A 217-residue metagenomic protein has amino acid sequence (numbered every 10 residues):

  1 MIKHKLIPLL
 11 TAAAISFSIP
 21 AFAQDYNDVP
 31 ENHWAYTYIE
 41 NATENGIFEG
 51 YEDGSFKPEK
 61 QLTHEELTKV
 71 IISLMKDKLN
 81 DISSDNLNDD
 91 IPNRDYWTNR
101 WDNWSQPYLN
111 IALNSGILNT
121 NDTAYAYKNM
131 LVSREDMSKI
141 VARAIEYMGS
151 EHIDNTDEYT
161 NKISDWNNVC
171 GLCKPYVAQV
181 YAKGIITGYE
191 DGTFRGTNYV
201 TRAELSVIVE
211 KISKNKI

Functional and structural regions predicted by a protein language model:
I2, L6-W34, E49-T68, I72-P107 (+4 more regions): Feature responds to low-complexity, polar/acidic, surface-exposed segments characteristic of secreted/exported proteins
P30, Y36-N45: Short, compositionally biased
I39-A42, I71, A112, A178-V180: A short amphipathic alpha-helical interaction element
C170-A182: Alpha-helical membrane segments in multi-pass integral membrane proteins
R202: Histidine-centered active-site loop/cap adjacent to the catalytic His in serine esterases/O-acetyl transfer systems
